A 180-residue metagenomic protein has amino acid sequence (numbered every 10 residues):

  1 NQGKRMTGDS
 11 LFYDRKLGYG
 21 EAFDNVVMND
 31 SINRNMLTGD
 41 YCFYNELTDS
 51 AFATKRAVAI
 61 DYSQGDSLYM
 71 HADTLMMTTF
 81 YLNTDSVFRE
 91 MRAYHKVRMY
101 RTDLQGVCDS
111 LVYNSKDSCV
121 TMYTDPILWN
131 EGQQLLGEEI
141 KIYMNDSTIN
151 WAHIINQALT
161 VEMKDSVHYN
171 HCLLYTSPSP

Functional and structural regions predicted by a protein language model:
N1-R5, V26-N35, V58-L68, V97-G106 (+2 more regions): Flexible, membrane-facing loop/turn or short amphipathic-helix motifs that contact lipid bilayers or gate lipid-binding
M6-G8, L37-G39, A72, G106-C108 (+1 more regions): Periodic small-residue-enriched repeat registers in elongated scaffold domains
S10, S31, D49-S50, D66-S67 (+7 more regions): Coil residues (strongly favoring Ser/Thr
S10-F12, K16-L17, F43, T48: Tandem repeat domain/solenoid detector
T84-D85, E90, D103-V107, N114-K116: Beta-propeller domains
Y175-P180: Conserved small/polar residues in nucleotide/adenosyl-binding loops
